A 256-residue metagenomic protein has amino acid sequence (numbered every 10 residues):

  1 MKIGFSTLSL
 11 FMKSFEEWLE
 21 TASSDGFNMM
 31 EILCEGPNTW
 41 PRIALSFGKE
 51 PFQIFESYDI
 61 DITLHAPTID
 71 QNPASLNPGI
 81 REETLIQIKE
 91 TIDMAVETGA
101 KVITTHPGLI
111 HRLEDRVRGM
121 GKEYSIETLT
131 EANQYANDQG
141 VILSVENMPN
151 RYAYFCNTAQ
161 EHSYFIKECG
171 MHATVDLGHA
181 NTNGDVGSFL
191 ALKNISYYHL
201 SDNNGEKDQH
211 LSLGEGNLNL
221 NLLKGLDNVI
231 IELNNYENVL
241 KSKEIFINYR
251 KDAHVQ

Functional and structural regions predicted by a protein language model:
M1-E90, V96, H172, V255-Q256: N-terminal pre-domain/capping segments
K2, E16, E20-S23, K101 (+4 more regions): Histidine-acidic metal/acid-base catalytic patches
S9-F11, C34-G36, T68-D70, P107-H111 (+4 more regions): Active-site-proximal loop/turn and secondary-structure-junction residues that shape catalytic pockets, frequently
L10, S14, I43, F47 (+5 more regions): Soluble or luminal CAZymes and related metallo-dependent hydrolases
M30-L33, D61-H65, T104-H106, K193-N204: Non-cysteine beta-strand/loop elements that form the S-adenosyl-L-methionine
S46-D59, E127-Y135, F189, N219-L222: Catalytic-core regions built around general acid/base machinery
E56, P73-H172: Active-site acidic/histidine proton-transfer and metal-coordination neighborhood in alpha/beta enzyme cores
